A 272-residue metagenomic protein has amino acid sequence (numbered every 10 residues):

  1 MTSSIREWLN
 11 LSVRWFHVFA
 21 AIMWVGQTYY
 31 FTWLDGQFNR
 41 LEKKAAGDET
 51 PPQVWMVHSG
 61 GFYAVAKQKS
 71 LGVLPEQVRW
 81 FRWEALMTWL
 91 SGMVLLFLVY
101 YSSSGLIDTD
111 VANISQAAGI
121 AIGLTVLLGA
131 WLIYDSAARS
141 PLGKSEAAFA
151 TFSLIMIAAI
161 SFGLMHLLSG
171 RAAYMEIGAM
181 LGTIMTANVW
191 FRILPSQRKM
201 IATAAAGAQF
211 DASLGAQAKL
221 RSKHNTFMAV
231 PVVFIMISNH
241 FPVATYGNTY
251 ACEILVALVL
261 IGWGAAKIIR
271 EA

Functional and structural regions predicted by a protein language model:
M1-A272: Polytopic transmembrane helical bundles with strong interfacial aromatic enrichment
